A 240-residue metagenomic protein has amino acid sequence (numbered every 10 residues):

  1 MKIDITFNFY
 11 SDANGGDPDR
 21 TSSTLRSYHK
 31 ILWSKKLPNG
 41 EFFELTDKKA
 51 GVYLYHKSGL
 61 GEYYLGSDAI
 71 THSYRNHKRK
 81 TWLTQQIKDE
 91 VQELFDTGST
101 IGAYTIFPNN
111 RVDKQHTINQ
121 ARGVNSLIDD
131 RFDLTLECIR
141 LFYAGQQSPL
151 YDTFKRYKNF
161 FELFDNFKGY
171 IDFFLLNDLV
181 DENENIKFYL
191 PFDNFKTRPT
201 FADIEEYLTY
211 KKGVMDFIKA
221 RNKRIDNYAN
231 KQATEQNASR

Functional and structural regions predicted by a protein language model:
M1, H116, A121-R240: C-terminal, well-folded lobe of enzymatic/effector domains
M1-L83, D89, E93: Intrinsically disordered, low-complexity N-proximal targeting/linker segments that flank membranes
Q86-L94, A233-R240: Extended alpha-helical scaffold and adjacent linker segments that couple domains and build interaction/assembly
E93-Y104: Secondary-structure capping and boundary motifs in well-ordered enzyme cores
P108: Hydrophobic, well-ordered secondary-structure elements that form the walls of internal hydrophobic environments
R111-K114: Short, glycine-/Ser/Thr-/acidic-enriched flexible segments
